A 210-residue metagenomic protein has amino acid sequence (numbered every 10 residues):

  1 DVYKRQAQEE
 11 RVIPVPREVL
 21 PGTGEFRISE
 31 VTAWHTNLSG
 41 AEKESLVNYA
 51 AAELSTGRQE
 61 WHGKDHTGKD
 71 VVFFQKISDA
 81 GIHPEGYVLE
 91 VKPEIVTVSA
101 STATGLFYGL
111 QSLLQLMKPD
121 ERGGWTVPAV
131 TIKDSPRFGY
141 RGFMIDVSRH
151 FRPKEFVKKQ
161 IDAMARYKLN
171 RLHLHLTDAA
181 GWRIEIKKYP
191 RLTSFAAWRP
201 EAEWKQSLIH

Functional and structural regions predicted by a protein language model:
D1-Y3: Short, small-residue-biased leader/transition segments that mark boundaries at the very start of proteins
R5-Y140: Contiguous, structured surface segment used for ligand recognition
A80-I209: Feature activates predominantly on carbohydrate-active enzymes
